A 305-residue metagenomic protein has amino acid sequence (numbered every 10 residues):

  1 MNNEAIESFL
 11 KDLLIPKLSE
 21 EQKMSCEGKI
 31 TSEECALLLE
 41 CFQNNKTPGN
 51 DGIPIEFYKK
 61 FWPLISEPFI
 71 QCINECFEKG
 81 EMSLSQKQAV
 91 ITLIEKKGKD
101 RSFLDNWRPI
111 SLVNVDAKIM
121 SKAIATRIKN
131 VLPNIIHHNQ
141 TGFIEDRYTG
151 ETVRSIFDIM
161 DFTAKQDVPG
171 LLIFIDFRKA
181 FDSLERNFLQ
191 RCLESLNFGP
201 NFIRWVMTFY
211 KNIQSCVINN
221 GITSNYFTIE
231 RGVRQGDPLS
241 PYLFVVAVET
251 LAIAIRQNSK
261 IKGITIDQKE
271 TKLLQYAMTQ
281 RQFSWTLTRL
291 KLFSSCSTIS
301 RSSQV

Functional and structural regions predicted by a protein language model:
M1-L104, S111, V115-I119: Surface-exposed loop/turn segments and immediately adjacent short secondary-structure elements within folded domains
M1-M24, M82-L84, Q88-I94, N130-I135 (+6 more regions): Structured, non-transmembrane catalytic/binding cores
M1-S8, N45-P48, L64-E67, K79-S85 (+8 more regions): Short helix-interrupting loop/turn segments at helix-coil junctions
G28-E40, P68-C76, A123-I128, E151-A164 (+2 more regions): Inter-domain linker/hinge segments that demarcate the starts of reverse transcriptase and RNase H-type modules
N45-I53, I91, S102-L112, E151-E194 (+1 more regions): Conserved catalytic palm subdomain of right-hand nucleotidyl-transferase polymerases, strongest for RNA-directed enzymes
G49, Q88-I91, R108, Q140-G142 (+7 more regions): Catalytic palm active-site di-aspartate
N50, P54, F61, I65 (+10 more regions): Hydrophobic (often cysteine-bearing) scaffold residues that line and stabilize catalytic clefts of nucleotide/cofactor
F177-A277, S284-K291: Conserved polymerase palm-domain catalytic core
